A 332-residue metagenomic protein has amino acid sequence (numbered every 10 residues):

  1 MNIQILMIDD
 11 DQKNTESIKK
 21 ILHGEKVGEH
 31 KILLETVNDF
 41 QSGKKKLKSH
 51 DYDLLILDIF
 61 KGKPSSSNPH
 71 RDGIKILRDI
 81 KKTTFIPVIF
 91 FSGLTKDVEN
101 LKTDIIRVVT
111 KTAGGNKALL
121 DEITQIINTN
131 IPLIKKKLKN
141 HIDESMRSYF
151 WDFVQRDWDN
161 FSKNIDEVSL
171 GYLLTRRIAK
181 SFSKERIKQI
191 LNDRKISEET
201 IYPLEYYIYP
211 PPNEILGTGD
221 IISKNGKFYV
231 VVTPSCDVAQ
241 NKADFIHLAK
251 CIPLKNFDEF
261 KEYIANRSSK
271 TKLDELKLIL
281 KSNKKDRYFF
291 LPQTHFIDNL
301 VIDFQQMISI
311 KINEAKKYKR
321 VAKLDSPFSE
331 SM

Functional and structural regions predicted by a protein language model:
M1, K19, K137-D152, K261-M332: C-terminal terminal-subdomain/extension
N2-H23: Conserved acidic segment of CheY-like receiver
L34-L54, G62: Acidic, metal-coordinating helix/loop segments flanking the phosphotransfer/catalytic sites of two-component signaling
D39, S65-K75: Acidic catalytic/metal-coordinating carboxylates
L54-L57, I74-T112: A short, hydrophobic beta-strand element within the central beta-sheet of small alpha/beta folds
L57-S67: Residue immediately C-terminal to the conserved phosphorylatable aspartate in receiver
G115-I222: Charge-rich interaction segments
K227-S235: Short beta-strand-centered aromatic/proline hotspots
